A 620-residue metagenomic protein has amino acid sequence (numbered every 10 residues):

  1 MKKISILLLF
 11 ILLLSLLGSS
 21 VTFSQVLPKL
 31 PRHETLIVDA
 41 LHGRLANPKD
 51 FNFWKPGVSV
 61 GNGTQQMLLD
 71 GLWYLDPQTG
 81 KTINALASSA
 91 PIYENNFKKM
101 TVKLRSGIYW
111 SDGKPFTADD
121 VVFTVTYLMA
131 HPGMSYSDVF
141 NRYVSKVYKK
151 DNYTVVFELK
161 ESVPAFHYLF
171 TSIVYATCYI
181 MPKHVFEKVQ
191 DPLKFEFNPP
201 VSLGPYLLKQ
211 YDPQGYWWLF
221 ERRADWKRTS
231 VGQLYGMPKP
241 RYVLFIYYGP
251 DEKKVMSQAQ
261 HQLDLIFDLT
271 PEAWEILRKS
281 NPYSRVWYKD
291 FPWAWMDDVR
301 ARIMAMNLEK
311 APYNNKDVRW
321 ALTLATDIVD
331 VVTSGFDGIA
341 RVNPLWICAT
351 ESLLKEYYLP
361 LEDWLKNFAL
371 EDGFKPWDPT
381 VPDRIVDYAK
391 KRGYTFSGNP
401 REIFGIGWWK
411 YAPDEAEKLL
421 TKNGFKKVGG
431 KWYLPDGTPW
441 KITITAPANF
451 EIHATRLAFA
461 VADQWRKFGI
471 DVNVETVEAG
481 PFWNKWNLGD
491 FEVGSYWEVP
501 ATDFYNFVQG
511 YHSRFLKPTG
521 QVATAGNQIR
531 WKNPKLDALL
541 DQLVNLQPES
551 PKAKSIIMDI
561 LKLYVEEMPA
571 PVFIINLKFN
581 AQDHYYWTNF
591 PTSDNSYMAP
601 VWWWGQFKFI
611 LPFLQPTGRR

Functional and structural regions predicted by a protein language model:
L27-K29, A40-H42, G63-T64, P164 (+7 more regions): Detector for C-terminal structural segments
K29, K103, S137-E187, P205-L207 (+3 more regions): Surface-exposed binding/hinge segments that line and control ligand-binding clefts or catalytic entry sites
I37-N95, T126, V201-L203: N-terminal lobe/hinge region of extracytoplasmic solute-binding protein
V58-S59, L69, Y74-Q78, I173-Y242 (+4 more regions): Gly/Pro-rich hinge or "lid" segments in bacterial periplasmic/extracellular proteins
S88, N95, S111, E158-M181 (+4 more regions): Aromatic-rich, solvent-exposed beta-strand/loop patch
S89-M134, K150, V156-E158, S257 (+1 more regions): Aromatic- and charge-enriched surface segment that lines or borders ligand/interaction sites
R105, K194, W226-K279, W320 (+5 more regions): Ligand-site clamp/hinge motif
L128, K146-V147, K209-E221, I246-K310 (+3 more regions): Extracellular/periplasmic solute-recognition and catalytic clefts
